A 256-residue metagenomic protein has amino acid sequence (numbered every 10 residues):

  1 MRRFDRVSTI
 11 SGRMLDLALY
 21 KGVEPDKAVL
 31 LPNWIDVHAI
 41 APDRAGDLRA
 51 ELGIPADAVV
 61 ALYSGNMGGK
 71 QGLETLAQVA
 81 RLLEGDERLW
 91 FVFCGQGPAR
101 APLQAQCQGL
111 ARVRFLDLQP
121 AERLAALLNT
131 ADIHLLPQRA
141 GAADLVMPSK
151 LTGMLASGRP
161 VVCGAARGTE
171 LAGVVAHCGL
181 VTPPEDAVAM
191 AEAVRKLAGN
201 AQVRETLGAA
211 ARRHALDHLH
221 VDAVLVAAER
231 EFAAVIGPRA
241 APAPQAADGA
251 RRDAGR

Functional and structural regions predicted by a protein language model:
R13, W34: Carbohydrate-associated surface elements
A41-I54, Q245-A246: A short helix/loop element that forms part of the nucleotide-sugar donor recognition site in Leloir-type
P55-Q71, A77-A80, V92: Conserved donor-binding/catalytic core segment of Leloir-type glycosyltransferases
Q71, L118-A126, H134-L155, V162-G173: Nucleotide-sugar-dependent
D86-R88, V92-G95, R100-A125: Nucleotide-activated donor-binding/catalytic signature segment of Leloir-type glycosyltransferases, i.e., the conserved
A166, A176, L180-A187, K196-Q202: Conserved acidic donor-binding segment of nucleotide-sugar-dependent glycosyltransferases
E185, A189, Q202-F232: A charged, aromatic-enriched C-terminal amphipathic alpha-helix characteristic of glycosyltransferases across folds
V221-R256: C-terminal alpha-helical cap of glycosyltransferases
